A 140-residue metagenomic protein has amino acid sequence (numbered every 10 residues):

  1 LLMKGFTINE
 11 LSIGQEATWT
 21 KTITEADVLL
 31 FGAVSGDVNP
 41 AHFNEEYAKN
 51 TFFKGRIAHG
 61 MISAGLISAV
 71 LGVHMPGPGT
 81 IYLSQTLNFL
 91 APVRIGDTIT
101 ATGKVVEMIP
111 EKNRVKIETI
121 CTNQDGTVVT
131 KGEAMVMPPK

Functional and structural regions predicted by a protein language model:
L2-A58: Catalytic strand-loop segment that frames the active site of acyl-thioester-processing enzymes
L2-I13, V93-K140: HotDog/MaoC-like acyl-thioester-processing domains
T18, T22-T24, S63, T98 (+1 more regions): Ser/Thr-centric signal marking residues that sit in or immediately flank functional binding/regulatory motifs
T18-T22, N88, K104, M135-M137: Generic structural detector for well-ordered beta-strands
A33-G36, G72-P76, Q124: Short, intrinsically disordered, mixed-charge
P40, P76, P92, P138-P139: Proline-rich low-complexity regions
N50-A58, A64-V105: Hydrophobic beta-strand-centered segment that forms part of the acyl-chain substrate-binding groove
